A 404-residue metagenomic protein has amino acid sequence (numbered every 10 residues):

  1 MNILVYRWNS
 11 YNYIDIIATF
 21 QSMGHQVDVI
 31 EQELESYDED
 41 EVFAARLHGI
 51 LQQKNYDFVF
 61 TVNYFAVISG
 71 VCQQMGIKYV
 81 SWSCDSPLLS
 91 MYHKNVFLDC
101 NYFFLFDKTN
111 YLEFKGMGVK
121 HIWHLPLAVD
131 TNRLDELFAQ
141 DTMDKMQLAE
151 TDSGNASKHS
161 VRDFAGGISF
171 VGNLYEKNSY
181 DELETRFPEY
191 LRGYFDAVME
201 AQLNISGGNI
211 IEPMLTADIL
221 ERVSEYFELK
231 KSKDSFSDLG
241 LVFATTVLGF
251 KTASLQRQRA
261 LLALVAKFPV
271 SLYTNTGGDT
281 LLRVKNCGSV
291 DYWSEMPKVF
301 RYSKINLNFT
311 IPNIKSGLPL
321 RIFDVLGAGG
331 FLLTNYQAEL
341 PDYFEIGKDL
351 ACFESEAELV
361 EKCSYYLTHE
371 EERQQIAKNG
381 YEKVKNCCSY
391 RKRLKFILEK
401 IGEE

Functional and structural regions predicted by a protein language model:
M1-G76, V242-T246, V270, Y390 (+2 more regions): N-terminal pre-catalytic "stem/leader" segment of glycosyltransferase-like enzymes
N2-Y13, K120-H121, P126-L148, G154-I314 (+1 more regions): Nucleotide-sugar donor-binding catalytic core of glycosyltransferases
V5-R7, Y11-N12, A18-M23, D28-E35 (+6 more regions): Catalytic binding pocket for nucleotide-activated donors in carbohydrate/polymer assembly enzymes
R46, I68, M91-Y92, S294-E295: Short acidic active-site motifs
V62, F106-D107: Replace "coordinates the UDP/GDP/TDP-sugar" with "coordinates nucleotide-activated sugar donors
C72-P87, Y102-L105, H124-L127, S169: Active-site proximal beta-strand in glycosyltransferases
Q73-D85, R186-L191, R321-G327: A short, gly/pro- and small-residue-rich
